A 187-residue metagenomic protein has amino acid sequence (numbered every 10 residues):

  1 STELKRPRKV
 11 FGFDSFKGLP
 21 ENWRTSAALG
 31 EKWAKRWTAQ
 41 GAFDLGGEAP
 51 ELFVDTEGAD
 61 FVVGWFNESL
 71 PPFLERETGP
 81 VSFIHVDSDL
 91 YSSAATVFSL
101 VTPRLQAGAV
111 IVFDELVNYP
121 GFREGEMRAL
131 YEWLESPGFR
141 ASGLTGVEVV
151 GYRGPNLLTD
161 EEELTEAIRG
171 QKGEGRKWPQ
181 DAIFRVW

Functional and structural regions predicted by a protein language model:
S1-W187: S-adenosylmethionine/decaboxylated-SAM
